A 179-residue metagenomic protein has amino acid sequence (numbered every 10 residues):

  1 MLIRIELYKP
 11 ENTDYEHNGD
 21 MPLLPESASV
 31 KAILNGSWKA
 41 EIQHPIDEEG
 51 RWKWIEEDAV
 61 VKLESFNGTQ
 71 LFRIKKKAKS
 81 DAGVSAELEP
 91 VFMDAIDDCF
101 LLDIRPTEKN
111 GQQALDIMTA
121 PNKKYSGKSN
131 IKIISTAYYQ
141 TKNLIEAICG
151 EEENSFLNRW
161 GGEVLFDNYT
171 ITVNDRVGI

Functional and structural regions predicted by a protein language model:
M1-W54, E89-A95: Juxtamembrane "anchor/assembly" segments of surface/extracellular structural proteins
L2-T13, P45-S80, R105-K124, N154 (+1 more regions): Short, acidic/charged, Gly/Pro-enriched secondary-structure junctions
N12-H17, E48-W52, G68-L71, M93-D97 (+2 more regions): Short, surface-exposed beta-strand/loop "edge" segments at domain boundaries and coil↔beta transitions
S27, L71-R73, S85: Well-ordered beta-strand positions in beta-sheet-rich domains
A28-I33, I74-A78, E163-L165: Short, exposed beta-strand/loop patches in secreted or surface proteins that constitute
S37-E41, D81-S85, N168-T172: A generic structural signal for beta-strand entry/edge sites
K76-V91: Short, solvent-exposed secondary-structure boundary/capping segments
E89-I179: Charged- and aromatic-enriched interaction segments used to assemble and dock large macromolecular complexes
